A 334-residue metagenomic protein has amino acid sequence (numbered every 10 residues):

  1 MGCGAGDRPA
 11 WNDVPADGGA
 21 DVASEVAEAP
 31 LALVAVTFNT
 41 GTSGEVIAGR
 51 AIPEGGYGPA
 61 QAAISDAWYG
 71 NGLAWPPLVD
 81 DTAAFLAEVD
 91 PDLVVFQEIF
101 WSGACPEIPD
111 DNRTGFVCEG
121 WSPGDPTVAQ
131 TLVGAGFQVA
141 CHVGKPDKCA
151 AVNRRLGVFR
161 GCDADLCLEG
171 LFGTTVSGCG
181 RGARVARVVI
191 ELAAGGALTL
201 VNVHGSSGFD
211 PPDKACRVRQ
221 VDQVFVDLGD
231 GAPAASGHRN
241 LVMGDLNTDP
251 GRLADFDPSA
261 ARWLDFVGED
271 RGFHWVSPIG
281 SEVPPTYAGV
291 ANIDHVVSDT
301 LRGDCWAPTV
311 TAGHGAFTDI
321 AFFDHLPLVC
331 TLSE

Functional and structural regions predicted by a protein language model:
M1-G2: C-terminal motif of bacterial Sec signal peptides marking the signal peptidase cleavage site
G6-G19, A23-T131, L198, V218-V221: N-terminal, active-site-proximal structural segment of metallo-dependent hydrolase catalytic domains
E28-P30, L86-E88, T131-G134, V143-G144 (+6 more regions): Extracellular/periplasmic catalytic domains that process cell-envelope and extracellular macromolecules
V34-T40, L78-R113, A151, V188 (+4 more regions): Active-site beta-strand/loop signature of hydrolases that rely on acidic residues for catalysis
T40, I99-T199, V203-G205, D304-T311: Structured beta-strand-rich core segments of catalytic domains in phosphoester-bond hydrolases
A48-A74, S102-Q130, V158-C179, P211 (+3 more regions): Surface-exposed intrinsically disordered loops and tails
L93-E98, G136-G144, S236-G237, S277-I279: Surface-exposed patches in mature extracellular/periplasmic domains of secreted proteins
L228-L241, T248-E334: Metal-dependent phosphoester-hydrolase catalytic domains
